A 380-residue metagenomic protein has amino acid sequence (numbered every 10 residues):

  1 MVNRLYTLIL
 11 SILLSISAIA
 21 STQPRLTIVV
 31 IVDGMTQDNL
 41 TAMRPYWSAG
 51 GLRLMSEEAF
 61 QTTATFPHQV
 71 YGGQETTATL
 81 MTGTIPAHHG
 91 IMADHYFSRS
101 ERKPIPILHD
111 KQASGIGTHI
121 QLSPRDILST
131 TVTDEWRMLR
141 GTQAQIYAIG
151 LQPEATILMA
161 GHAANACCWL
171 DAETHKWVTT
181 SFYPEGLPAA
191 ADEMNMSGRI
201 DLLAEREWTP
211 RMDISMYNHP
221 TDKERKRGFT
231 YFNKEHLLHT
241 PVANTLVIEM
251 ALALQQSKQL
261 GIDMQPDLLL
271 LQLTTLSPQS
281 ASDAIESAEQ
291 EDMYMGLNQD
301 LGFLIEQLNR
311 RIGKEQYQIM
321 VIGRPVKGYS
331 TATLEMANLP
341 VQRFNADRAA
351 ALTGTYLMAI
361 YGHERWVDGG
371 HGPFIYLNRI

Functional and structural regions predicted by a protein language model:
Y6-S17: Bacterial N-terminal signal peptides
S21-M43, R53, Q61: Mature N-terminal segment immediately following signal peptide/propeptide cleavage in secreted/periplasmic
Q23-I28, E58-T62, H88, G141-I146 (+2 more regions): Loop/turn elements at helix/coil->beta-strand transitions in domains of secreted/extracellular proteins
V32, D94-Q121, S129, H162 (+5 more regions): Secreted, luminal/periplasmic, and some membrane-associated catalytic domains that remodel anionic oxygen-ester
T36-A42, T65-P67, T118-P124, E235-P241 (+3 more regions): Second-shell loop/turn segments in exported
N39, W47, L237-D263, L269 (+1 more regions): A long, amphipathic alpha-helix that forms part of the scaffold/cap immediately adjacent to metal-dependent active
L40-H89, Q145-I149: Short, structured active-site-proximal loop/turn typified by the sulfatase FGly-forming signature C/S-X-P-X-R
T84-I85, G90-Q265, T274-A281: His/Asp/Glu-rich, glycine-adjacent segments that coordinate divalent cations and/or stabilize oxyanion chemistry on
